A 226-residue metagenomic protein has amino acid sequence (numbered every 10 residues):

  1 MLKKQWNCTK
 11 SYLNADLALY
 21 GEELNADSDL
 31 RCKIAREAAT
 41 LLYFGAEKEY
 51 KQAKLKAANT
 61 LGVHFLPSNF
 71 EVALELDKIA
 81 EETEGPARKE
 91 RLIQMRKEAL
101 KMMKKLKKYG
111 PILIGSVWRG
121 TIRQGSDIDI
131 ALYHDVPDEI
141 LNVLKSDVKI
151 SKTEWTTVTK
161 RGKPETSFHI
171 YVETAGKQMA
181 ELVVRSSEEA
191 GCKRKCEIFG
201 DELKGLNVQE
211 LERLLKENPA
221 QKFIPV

Functional and structural regions predicted by a protein language model:
L2, W6-C8, L17-E47, K51-Q124 (+1 more regions): Catalytic core of pol beta-like nucleotidyltransferases
